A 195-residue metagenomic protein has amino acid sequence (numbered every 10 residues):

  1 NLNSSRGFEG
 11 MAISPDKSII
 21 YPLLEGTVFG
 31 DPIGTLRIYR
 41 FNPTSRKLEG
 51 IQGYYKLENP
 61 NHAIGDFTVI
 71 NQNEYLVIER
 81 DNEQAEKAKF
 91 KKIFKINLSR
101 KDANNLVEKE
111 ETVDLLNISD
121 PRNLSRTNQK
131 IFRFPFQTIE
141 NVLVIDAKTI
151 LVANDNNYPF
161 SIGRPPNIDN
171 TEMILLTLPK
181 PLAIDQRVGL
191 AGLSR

Functional and structural regions predicted by a protein language model:
N1-R195: Sequence/structural signature of beta-propeller domains
